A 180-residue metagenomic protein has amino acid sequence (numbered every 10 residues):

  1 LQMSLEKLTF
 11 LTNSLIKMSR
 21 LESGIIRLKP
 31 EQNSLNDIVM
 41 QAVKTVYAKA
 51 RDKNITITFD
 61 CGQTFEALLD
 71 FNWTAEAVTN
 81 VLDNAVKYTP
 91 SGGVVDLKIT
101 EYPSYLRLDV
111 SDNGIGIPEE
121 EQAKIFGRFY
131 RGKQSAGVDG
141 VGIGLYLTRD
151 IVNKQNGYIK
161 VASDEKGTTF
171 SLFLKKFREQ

Functional and structural regions predicted by a protein language model:
M3-L8: Short alpha-helical segment of the dimerization/phosphotransfer core of two-component systems
K29-S34, R51, T56-E66: Conserved catalytic submotifs in the C-terminal HATPase_c
M40-D52: Short alpha-helical segment within the cytosolic histidine kinase core of two-component systems
A85-V86: Short helix-loop "hinge" at the ATP-lid/N-box region of the Bergerat-fold HATPase_c
D112: Acidic ATP/Mg2+-coordinating residue in the GHKL
I117-F129: Short conserved segment of the HATPase_c
N156-V161: Conserved glycine-rich
